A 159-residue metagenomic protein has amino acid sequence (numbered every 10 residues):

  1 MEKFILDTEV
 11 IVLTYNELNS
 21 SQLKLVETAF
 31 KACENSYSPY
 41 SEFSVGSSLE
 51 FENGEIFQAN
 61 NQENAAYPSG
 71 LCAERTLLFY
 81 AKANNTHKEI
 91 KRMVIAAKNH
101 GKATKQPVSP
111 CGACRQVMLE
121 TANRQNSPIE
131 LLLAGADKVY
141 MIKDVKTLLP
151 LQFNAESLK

Functional and structural regions predicted by a protein language model:
M1-E27: Short, compositionally biased leader-like segments
E27-E34: Short Pro/Gly-enriched beta-strand edge/turn motifs at strand-loop
E42-F51: Short beta-strand scaffold segments in enzyme catalytic cores
E50-E52, N61-Q62: Acidic/polar N-terminal loop/beta-strand segments that form early-domain functional surfaces
E52-N53, A136: Short strand-coil-strand connectors
N60-L158: Zn2+-dependent cytidine deaminase-like catalytic core
